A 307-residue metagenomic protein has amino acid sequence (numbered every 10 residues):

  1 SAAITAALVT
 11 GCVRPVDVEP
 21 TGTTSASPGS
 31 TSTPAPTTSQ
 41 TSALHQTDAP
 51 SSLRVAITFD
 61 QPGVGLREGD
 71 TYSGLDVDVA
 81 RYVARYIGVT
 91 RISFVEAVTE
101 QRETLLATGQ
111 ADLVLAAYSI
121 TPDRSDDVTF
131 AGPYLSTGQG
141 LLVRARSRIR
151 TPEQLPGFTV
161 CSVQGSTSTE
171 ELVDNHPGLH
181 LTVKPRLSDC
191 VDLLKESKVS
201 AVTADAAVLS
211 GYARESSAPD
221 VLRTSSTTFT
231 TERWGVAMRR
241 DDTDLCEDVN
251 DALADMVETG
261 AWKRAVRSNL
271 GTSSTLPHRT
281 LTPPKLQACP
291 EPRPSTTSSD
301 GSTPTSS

Functional and structural regions predicted by a protein language model:
L8-G11: C-terminal motif of bacterial Sec signal peptides marking the signal peptidase cleavage site
V13, V77-I87, F158, S166 (+1 more regions): Extended ligand-binding regions for polar small-molecule ligands
E19-A117: Extracytoplasmic small-molecule ligand-binding "clamshell" domains of the periplasmic binding protein/Venus flytrap
T58, L135-V143, A206, S210 (+2 more regions): Periplasmic-binding protein-like
R81, I92-Q154: Acidic, polar ligand-binding/catalytic clefts
I92-T104, S147, T167, T182-E196 (+1 more regions): Short helix-initiation/N-cap motifs at beta->coil->alpha
T104, A117-D126, D174, S200-T230: A ligand-binding cleft/hinge motif common to bilobed small-molecule-binding domains
E170-K184, D220-R223, L253-T305: Ligand-binding clefts/hinges and TM-proximal coupling segments of bilobed small-molecule sensing domains
